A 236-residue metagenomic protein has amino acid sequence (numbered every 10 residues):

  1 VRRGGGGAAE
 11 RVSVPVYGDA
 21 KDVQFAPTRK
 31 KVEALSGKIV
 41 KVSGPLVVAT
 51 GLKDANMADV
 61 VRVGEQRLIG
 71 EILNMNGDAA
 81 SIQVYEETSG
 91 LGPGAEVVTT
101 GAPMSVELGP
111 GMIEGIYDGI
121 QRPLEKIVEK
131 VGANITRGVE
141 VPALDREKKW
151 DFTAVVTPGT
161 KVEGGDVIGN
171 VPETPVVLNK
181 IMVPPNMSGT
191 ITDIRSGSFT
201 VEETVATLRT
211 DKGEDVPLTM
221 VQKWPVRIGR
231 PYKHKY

Functional and structural regions predicted by a protein language model:
R3-A8: Intrinsically disordered, low-complexity regions enriched in glycine and serine
V16-T136: N-terminal accessory targeting/assembly segments
V40-V47, M75-Q83, V141-T153, P184-T190: Short, structured beta-strand/loop micro-motifs enriched in basic residues and often containing a Trp
V42, M75, G119, V155 (+2 more regions): Residue-level recognition of beta-strand microenvironments
L52, Q66, A102-P103, Q121 (+4 more regions): Short, surface-exposed secondary-structure boundary micro-motifs
D54, G90, V155-K161, R195-S198: Residue-level "contact hotspot" at macromolecular interaction interfaces
I127-D166, N170-P185, T200-Y236: P-loop NTPase nucleotide-binding/switch module
